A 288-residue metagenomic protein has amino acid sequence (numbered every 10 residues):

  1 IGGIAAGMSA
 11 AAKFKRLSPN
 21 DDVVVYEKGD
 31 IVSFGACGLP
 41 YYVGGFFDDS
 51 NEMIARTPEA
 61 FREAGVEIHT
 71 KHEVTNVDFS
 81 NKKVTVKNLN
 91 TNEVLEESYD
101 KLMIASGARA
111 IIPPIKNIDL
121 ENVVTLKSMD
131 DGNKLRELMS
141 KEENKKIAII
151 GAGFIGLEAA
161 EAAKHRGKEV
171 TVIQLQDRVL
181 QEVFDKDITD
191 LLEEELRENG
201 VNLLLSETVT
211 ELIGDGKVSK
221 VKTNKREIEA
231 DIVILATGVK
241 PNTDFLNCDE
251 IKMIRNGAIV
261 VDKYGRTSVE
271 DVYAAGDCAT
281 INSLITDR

Functional and structural regions predicted by a protein language model:
I1-K71, A160-F184: Beta1-alpha1 glycine-rich phosphate/pyrophosphate-binding loop at the start of Rossmann-like nucleotide-binding domains
I4-M8, D30, A108-A110, D130 (+3 more regions): Residue-level detector of alpha-helix initiation sites
N20-D22, A64-N90, E97, H165-K263: A Rossmann-like FAD-binding core segment of flavoenzymes
K28, F154-L175, A258, R266-T286: Active-site substrate-recognition segment that forms the wall of the catalytic cavity or substrate channel
M103-I104, I234: N-terminal Rossmann-like NAD(P) cofactor-binding module of classical short-chain dehydrogenase/reductase
I104-R166, N202, R255, V261-K263: Glycine-rich dinucleotide-binding loop and its adjacent helix/turn
D119-E143, G216-K220, E227-R288: FAD-site-proximal beta/loop scaffold in flavoenzymes
